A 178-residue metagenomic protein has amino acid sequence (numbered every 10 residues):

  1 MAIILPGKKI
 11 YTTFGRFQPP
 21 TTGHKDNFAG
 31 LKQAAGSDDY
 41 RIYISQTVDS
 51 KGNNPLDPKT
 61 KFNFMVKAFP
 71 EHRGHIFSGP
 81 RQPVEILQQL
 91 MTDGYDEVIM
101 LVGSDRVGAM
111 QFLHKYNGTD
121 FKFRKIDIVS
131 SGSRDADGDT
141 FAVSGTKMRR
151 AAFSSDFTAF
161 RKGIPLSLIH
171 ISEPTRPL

Functional and structural regions predicted by a protein language model:
M1-S172, R176: Nucleotidyltransferase catalytic core that binds NTPs
